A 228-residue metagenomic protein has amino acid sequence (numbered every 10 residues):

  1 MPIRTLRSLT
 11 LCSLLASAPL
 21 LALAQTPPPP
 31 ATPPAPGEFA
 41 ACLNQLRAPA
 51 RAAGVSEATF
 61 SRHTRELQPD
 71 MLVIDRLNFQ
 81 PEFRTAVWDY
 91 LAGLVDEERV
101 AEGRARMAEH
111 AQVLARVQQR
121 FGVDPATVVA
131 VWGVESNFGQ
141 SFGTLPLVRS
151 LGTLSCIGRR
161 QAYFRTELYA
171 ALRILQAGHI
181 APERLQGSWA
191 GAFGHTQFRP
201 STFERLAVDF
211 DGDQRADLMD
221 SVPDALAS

Functional and structural regions predicted by a protein language model:
M1-S13: Bacterial N-terminal signal peptides that target proteins for export
T10-A22: Bacterial N-terminal signal peptides
A22-A41, E57-S61: Compositionally biased, proline/threonine/alanine/serine-rich low-complexity intrinsically disordered stretches
P27-A31, N44-L46, D89-R99: Acidic/histidine-rich, surface-exposed loop or edge segments in extracytoplasmic proteins
A41-C42, E109: Alpha-helix N-cap/N′ positions at the starts of helices
A50: Intrinsically disordered, low-complexity polar regions and short flexible loop motifs
V55-S228: Catalytic glycan-binding domains that act on GlcNAc-containing polysaccharides
